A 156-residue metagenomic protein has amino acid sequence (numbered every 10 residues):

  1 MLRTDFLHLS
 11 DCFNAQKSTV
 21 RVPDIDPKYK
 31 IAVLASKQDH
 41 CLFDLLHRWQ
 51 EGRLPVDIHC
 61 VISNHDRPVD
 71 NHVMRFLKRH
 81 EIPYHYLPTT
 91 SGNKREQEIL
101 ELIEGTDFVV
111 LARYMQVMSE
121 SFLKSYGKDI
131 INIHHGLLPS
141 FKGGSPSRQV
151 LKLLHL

Functional and structural regions predicted by a protein language model:
M1-L156: One-carbon transfer enzymes
